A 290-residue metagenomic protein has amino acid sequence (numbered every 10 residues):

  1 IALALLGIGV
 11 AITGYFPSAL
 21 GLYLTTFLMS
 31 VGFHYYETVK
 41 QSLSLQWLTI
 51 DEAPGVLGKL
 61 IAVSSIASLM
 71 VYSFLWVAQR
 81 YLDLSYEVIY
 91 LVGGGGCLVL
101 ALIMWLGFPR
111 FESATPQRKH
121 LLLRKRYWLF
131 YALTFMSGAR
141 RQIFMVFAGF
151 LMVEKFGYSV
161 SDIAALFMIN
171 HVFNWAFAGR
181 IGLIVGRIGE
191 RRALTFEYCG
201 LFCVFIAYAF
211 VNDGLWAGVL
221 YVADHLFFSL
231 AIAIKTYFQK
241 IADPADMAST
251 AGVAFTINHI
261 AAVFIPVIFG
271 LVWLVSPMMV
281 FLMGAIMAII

Functional and structural regions predicted by a protein language model:
I1, Q79, F177-E190, W273: Helix-to-loop junctions at the C-terminal end of transmembrane segments in multipass secondary transporters
A2-I12, G94, R192-A207, A285: Structural signature of the two symmetry-related core transmembrane helices
G9, L20-Y36, L215-S229: Hydrophobic core of transmembrane alpha-helices in multi-pass small-molecule transporters, especially MFS/SLC-type
Y35-L48, S229-A242: Intracellular juxtamembrane helix-capping segments at the cytosolic ends of symmetry-related transmembrane helices
L57-S73, I257-I265: Glycine-rich segments within core transmembrane alpha-helices of 12-TM secondary carriers
G94-S113: C-terminal membrane-cytosol helix-exit motif in multi-pass small-molecule transporters
V146-I163: Short amphipathic helix-loop junctions that connect adjacent transmembrane helices in Major Facilitator Superfamily/SLC
R191-A231: C-terminal transmembrane helical hairpin of 12-TM major facilitator-type secondary transporters
